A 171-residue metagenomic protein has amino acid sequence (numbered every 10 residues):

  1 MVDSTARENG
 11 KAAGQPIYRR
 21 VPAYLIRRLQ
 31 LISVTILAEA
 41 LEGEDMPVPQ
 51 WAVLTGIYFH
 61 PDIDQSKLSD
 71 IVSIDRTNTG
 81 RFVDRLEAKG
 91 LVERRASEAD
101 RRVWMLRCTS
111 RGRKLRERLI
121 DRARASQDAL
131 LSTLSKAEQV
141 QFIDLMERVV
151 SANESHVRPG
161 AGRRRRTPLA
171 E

Functional and structural regions predicted by a protein language model:
M1-E44, G160-R166, A170-E171: N-terminal leader segment of winged-helix/HTH proteins
D3-T5, V34, D62, D84-S151: Charged, amphipathic alpha-helical coiled-coil/dimerization segments
R20-Y24, P47-T55, V140: Short alpha-helical elements of helix-turn-helix
I26, I57-P61: Short helix-to-turn junction characteristic of helix-turn-helix DNA-binding domains, especially the helix
L54-I57, R116: Hydrophobic residues on short alpha-helical segments
S69: The alpha-helix within a helix-turn-helix
